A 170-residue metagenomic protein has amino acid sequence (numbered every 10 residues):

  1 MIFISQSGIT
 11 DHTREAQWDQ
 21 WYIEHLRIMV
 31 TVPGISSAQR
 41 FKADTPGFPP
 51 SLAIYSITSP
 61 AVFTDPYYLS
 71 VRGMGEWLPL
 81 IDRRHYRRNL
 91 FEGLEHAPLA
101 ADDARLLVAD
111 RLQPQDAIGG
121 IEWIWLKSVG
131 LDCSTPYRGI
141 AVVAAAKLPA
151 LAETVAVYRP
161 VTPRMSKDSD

Functional and structural regions predicted by a protein language model:
M1-D170: Macromolecular interaction modules
